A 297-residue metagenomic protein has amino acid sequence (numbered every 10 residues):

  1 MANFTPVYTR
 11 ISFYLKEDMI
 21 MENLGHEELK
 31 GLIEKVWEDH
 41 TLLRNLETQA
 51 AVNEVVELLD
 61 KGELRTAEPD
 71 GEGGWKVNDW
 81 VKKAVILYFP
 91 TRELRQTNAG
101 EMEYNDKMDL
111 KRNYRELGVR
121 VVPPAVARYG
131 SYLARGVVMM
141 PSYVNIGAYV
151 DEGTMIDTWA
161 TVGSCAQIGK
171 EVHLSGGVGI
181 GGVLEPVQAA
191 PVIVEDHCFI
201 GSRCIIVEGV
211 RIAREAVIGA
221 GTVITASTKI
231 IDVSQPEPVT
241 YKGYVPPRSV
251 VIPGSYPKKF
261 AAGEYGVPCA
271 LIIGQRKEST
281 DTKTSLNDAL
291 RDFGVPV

Functional and structural regions predicted by a protein language model:
A2-V7, I11, L15-V119, R248 (+1 more regions): Terminal amphipathic alpha-helical/low-complexity segments used for targeting or macromolecular assembly
V119-K259: Structural signal for interior beta-strand "rungs" in well-ordered beta-sheet cores of soluble enzyme domains
